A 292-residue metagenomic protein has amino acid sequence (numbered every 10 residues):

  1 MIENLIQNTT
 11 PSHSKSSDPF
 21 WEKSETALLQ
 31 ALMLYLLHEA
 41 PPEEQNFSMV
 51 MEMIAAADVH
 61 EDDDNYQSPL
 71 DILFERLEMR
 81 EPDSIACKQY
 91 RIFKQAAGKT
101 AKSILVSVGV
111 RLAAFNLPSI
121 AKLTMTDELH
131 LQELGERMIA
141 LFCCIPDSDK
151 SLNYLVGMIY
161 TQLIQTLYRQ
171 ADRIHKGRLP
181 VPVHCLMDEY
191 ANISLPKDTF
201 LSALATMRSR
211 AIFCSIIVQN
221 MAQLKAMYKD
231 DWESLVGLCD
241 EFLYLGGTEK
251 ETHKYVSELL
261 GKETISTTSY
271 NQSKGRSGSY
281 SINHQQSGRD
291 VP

Functional and structural regions predicted by a protein language model:
M1-I212, M227, G237: P-loop NTPase motor domains
S12, S17-T26, A31-L34, Q132 (+3 more regions): P-loop NTPase motor core of the ASCE superfamily
P146, V218, G247: Conserved residues at beta->alpha junctions
A191, N220-A222: Active-site-proximal loop/turn and secondary-structure-junction residues that shape catalytic pockets, frequently
F213-Q219: Structural recognition of the conserved hydrophobic beta-strand(s) that form the central parallel beta-sheet of P-loop
